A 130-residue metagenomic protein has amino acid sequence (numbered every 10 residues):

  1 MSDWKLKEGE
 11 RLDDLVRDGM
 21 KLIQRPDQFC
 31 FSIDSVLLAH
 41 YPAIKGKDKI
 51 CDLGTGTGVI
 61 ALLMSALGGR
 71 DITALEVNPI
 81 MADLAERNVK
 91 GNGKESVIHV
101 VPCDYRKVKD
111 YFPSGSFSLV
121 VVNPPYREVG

Functional and structural regions predicted by a protein language model:
S2-K45: Class I SAM-dependent transferase core
Q28, P79, P102-G130: S-adenosylmethionine
K47-G54: Conserved class I S-adenosyl-L-methionine
G58, L62: Glycine-rich SAM-binding Motif I of class I
S65-A66: Gly/Ala-rich phosphate-binding loop of Rossmann-like dinucleotide-binding domains, activating on the conserved
D71-E76: Conserved SAM-binding motif I beta-strand of class I
I80-L84: Conserved short alpha-helix immediately C-terminal to the canonical SAM/SAH-binding motif I of Rossmann-like
E86-F112: S-adenosyl-L-methionine
